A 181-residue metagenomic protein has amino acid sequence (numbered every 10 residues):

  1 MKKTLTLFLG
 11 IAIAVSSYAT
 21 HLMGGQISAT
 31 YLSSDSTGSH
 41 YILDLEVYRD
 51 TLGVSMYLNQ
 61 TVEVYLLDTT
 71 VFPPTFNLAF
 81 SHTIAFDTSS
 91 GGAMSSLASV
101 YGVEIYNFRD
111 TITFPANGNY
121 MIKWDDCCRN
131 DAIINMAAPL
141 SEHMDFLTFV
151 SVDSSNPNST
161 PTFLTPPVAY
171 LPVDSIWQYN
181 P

Functional and structural regions predicted by a protein language model:
M1-M23: Bacterial Sec-dependent N-terminal signal peptides
Y18-N180: Long, compositionally biased, intrinsically disordered segments
